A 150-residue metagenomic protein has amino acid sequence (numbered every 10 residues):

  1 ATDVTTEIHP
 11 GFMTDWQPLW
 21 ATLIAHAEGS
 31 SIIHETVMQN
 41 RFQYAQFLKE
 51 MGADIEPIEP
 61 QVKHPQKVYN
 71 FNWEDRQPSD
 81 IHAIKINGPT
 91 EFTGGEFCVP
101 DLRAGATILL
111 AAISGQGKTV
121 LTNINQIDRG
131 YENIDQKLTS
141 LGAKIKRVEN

Functional and structural regions predicted by a protein language model:
A1-N150: Short, structured segments at the rim of ligand-binding sites
